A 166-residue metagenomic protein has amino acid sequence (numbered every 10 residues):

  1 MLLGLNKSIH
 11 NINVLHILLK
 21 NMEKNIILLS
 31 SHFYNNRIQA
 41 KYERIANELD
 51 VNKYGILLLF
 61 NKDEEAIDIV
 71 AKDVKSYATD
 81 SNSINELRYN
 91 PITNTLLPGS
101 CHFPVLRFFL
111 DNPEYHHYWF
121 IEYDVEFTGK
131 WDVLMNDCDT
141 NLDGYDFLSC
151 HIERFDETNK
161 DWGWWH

Functional and structural regions predicted by a protein language model:
N11-I17: Short hydrophobic alpha-helical segments enriched in small aliphatic residues
L19-N36: N-proximal low-complexity "stem/linker" segments adjacent to membrane-targeting elements
H32-R37, E64-E65, D124-T128: Short acidic, S/G/P-rich loop/turn micro-motifs used as interaction or catalytic elements
N35-E48: Short, well-formed alpha-helical segments that are part of the catalytic scaffolds of diverse glycosyltransferases
Y54-E65: Short beta-strand/loop segment that forms part of the nucleotide-sugar
E64-P113: Active-site-proximal specificity loops/subdomain of glycosyltransferases
Y115-D124: Short beta-strand-to-loop acidic/aromatic patch adjacent to the donor-nucleotide binding site
F127-H166: Conserved catalytic core of nucleotide-sugar-dependent glycosyltransferases
